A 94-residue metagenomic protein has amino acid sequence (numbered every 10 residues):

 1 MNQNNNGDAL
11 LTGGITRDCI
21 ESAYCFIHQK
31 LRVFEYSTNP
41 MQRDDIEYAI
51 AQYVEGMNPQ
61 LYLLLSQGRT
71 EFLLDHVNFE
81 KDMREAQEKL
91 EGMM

Functional and structural regions predicted by a protein language model:
N2-T38: Short terminal alpha-helical segments
N6, I20, I46-Y48, M83: Short, intrinsically disordered, low-complexity terminal segments
T16, Q42-D44, F79: Generic alpha-helix initiation/capping and coil-helix boundary signal
C19-I27, I50, V54-L61: Short amphipathic alpha-helical heptad-repeat segments
Y24-I27, F34, R43, I50 (+1 more regions): Heptad-repeat amphipathic alpha-helical coiled-coil interaction surface used for oligomerization/assembly
R32-D44, L61-Y62, F72-L74: Charged, low-complexity interaction regions
V33, Q52, G56-L63, K89-G92: Amphipathic alpha-helical interaction surfaces
L65-M94: Amphipathic alpha-helical binding modules
